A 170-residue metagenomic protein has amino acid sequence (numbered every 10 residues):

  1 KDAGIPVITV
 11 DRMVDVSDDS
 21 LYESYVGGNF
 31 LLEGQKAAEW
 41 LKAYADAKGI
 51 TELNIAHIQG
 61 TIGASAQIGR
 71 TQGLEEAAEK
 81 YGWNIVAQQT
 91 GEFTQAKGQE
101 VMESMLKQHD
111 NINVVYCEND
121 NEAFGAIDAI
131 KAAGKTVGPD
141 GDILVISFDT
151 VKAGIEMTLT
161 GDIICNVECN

Functional and structural regions predicted by a protein language model:
K1-N170: A residue-level marker of the well-folded mature domains of exported/periplasmic proteins
